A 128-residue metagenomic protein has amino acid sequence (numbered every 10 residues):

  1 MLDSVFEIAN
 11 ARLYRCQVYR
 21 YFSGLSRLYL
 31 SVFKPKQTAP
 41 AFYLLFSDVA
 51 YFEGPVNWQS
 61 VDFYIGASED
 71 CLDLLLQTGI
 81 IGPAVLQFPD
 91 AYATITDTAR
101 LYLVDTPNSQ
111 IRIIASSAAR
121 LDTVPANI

Functional and structural regions predicted by a protein language model:
M1-I128: Surface-exposed, interaction-prone regions used to assemble/regulate multi-protein complexes
